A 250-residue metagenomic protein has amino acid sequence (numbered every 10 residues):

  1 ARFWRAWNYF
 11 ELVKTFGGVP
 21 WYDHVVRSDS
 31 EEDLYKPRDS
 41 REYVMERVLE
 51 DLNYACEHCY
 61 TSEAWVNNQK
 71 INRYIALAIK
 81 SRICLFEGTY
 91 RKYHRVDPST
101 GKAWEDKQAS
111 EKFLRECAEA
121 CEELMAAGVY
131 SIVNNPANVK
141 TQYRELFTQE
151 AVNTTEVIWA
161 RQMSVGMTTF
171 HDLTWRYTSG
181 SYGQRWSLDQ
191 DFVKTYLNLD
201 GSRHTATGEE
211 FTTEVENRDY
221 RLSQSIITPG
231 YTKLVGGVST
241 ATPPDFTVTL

Functional and structural regions predicted by a protein language model:
A1-R73, C84-A109: Aromatic-anchored glycine-rich loop motif in surface-exposed flexible loops
V19, N53-Y54, K70-L77, R82-T249: An aromatic- and glycine-enriched ligand-binding surface/loop that stacks and positions planar moieties
